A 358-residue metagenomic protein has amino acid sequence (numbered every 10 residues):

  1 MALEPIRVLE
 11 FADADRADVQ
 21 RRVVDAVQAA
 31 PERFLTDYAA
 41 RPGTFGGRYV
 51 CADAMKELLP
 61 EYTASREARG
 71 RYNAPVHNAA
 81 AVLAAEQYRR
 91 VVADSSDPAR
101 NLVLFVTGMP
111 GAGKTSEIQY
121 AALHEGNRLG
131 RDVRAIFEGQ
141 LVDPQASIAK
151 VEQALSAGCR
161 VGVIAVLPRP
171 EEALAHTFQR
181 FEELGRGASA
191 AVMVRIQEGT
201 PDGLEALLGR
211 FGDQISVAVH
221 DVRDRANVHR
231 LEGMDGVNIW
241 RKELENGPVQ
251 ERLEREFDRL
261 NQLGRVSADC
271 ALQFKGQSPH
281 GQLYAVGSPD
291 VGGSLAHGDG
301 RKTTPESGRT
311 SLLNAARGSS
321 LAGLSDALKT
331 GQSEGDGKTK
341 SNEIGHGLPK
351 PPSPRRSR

Functional and structural regions predicted by a protein language model:
M1-R358: Glycine-rich phosphate-binding loop of ATP-dependent small-molecule kinases
